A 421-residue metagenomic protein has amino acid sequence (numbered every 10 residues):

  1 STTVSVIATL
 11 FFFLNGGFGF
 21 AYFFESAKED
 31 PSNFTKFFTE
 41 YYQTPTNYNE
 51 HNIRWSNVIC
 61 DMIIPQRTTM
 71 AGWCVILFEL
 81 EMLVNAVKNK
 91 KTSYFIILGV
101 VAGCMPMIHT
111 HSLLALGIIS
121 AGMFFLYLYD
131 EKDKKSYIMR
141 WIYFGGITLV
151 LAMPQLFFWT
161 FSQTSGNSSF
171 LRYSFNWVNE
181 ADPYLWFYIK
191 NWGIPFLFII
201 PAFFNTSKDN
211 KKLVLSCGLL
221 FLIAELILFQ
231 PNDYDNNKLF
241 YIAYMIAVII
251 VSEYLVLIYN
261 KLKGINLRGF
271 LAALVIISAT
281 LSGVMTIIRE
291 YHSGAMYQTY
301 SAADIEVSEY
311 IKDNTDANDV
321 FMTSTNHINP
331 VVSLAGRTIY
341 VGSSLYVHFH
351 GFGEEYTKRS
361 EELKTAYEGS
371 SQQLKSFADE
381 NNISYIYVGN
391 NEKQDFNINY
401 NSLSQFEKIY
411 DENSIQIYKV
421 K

Functional and structural regions predicted by a protein language model:
S5-M62, S165-G166: Aromatic-rich transmembrane-lumenal/periplasmic boundary elements in polytopic membrane proteins
A8-T9, V100, K132-F158, I194-P201 (+1 more regions): Hydrophobic alpha-helical membrane-interfacial segments at the cytosolic entry of transmembrane helices
C60-D61, Y94-T110: Membrane-interface alpha helices of multi-pass inner-membrane proteins
T69, L114-G117, N232-N260, F270: Hydrophobic/aromatic-rich transmembrane helices and adjacent perimembrane loops
F78-A86, I119-F125, N191-K211, L257: Hydrophobic, aromatic-rich transmembrane alpha-helices and their immediate juxtamembrane boundary segments
L83, K88-K91, A102, A115-G146: Perimembrane helix-loop-helix junctions
S93-A102, I119, W141-G146, S207-L228 (+1 more regions): Transmembrane alpha-helix segments characteristic of polytopic inner-membrane glycan-assembly/cell-envelope
K263-K421: Extracytoplasmic
